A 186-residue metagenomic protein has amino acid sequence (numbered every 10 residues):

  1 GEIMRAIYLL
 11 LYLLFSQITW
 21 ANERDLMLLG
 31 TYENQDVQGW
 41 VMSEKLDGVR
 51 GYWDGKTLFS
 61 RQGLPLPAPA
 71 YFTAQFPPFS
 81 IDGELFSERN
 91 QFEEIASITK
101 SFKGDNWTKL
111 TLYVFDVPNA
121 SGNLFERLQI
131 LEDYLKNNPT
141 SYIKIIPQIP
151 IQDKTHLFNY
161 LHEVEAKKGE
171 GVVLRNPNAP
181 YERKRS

Functional and structural regions predicted by a protein language model:
G1-I3: Short, Lys/Arg-enriched N-terminal segments with co-localized hydrophobic residues within the first ~10-30 amino acids
A6-I7, N106, E165: Residue-level detector of transmembrane insertion/anchoring sites
A6-S16: Sec-dependent N-terminal signal peptides
L11, W20, N178-A179: Intrinsic structural disorder/low-complexity segments
W20-L26: Cleaved targeting-peptide boundary
N22, E33-S141: Covalent nucleotidyltransferase
M27-Q62, V117, S141-S186: Nucleic-acid 5′ end/cap handling module spanning
